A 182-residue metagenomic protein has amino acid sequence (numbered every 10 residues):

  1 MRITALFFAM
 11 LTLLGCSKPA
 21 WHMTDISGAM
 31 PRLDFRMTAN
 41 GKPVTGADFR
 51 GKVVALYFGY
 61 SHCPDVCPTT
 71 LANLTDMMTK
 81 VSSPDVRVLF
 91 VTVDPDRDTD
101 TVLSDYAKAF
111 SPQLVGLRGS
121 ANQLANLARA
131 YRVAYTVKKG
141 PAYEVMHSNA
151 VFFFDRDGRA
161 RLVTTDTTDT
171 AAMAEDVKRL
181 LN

Functional and structural regions predicted by a protein language model:
R2-F7: Sec-dependent signal peptide recognition, specifically the positively charged N-region followed immediately by
T12-G15: C-terminal motif of bacterial Sec signal peptides marking the signal peptidase cleavage site
S17-P19: Bacterial signal peptide processing site
T24-P43, P84: Post-signal peptide N-terminal segment of mature Sec-exported envelope proteins
D34-V54, M78: A short beta-strand-turn-helix
G46-T70, L74: Short active-site neighborhood of thiol/selenol oxidoreductases, capturing the structured segment around
T69-L127: Structural microenvironment flanking redox-active thiols in thiol-disulfide oxidoreductases
Q123-D176: Thiol/disulfide oxidoreductase modules built on the thioredoxin-like
